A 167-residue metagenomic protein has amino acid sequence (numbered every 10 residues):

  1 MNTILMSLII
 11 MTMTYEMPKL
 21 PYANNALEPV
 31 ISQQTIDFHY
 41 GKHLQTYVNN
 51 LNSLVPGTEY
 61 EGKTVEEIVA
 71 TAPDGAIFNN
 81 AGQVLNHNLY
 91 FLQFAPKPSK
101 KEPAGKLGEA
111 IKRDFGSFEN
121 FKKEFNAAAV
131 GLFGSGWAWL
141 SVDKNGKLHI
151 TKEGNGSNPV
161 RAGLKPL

Functional and structural regions predicted by a protein language model:
N2-I10: Sec-dependent N-terminal signal peptides
M11-L167: Feature for soluble, non-membrane regions of globular proteins
